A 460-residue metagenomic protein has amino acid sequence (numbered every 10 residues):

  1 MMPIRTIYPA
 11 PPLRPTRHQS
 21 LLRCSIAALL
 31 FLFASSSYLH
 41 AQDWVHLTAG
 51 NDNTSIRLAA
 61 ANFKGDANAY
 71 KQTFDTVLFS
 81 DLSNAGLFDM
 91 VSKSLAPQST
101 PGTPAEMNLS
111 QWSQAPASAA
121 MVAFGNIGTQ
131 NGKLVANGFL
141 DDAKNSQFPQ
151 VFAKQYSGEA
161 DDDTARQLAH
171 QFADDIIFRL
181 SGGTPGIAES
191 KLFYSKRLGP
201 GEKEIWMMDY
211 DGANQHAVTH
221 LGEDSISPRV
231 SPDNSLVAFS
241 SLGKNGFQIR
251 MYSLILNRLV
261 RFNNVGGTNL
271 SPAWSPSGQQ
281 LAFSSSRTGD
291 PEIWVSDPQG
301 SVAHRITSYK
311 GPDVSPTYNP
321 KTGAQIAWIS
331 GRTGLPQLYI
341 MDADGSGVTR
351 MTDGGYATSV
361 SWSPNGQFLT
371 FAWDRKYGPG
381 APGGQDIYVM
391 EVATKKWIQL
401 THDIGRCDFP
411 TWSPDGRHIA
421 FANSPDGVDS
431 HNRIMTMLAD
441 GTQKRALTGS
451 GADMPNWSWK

Functional and structural regions predicted by a protein language model:
A41-I56, K144-A217: C-terminal/domain-edge helix-coil "capping" segments
D43, T103-F172: Amphipathic beta-strand/beta-sheet edge segments enriched in Tyr/Trp
T48-S110, N126-I127: Short beta-strand->alpha-helix linker/helix-N-cap micro-motif that forms a surface specificity/interaction loop
I187-A188, P232-D233, P276-S277, P320-T322 (+3 more regions): Residue-level detector of Asp-centered blade-edge/turn motifs that repeat once per structural unit in beta-propeller
L192, V237, G278-A282, I326 (+2 more regions): Hydrophobic beta-strand positions that form the internal "hydrophobic ladder" of WD40/Gbeta-like beta-propeller blades
K196-E204, G222, S240-I249, N264-T268 (+10 more regions): A flexible loop/linker signature enriched in serine peptidases of the S9 family
D209-A213, S253-N257, D297-S301, D342-S346 (+2 more regions): Short loop/turn segments that connect beta-strands within beta-propeller blades
N432-K460: Blade-level signature of beta-propeller repeat domains, shared across WD40, Kelch, NHL, RCC1 and BNR/Asp-box propellers
